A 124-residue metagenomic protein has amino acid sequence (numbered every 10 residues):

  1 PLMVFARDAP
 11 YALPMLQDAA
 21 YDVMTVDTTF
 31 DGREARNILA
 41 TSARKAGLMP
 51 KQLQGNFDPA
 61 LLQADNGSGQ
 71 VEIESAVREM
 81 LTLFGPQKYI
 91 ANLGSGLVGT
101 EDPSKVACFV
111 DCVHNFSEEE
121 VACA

Functional and structural regions predicted by a protein language model:
P1-A124: Catalytic-face loop-and-helix region of soluble metabolic enzyme cores
